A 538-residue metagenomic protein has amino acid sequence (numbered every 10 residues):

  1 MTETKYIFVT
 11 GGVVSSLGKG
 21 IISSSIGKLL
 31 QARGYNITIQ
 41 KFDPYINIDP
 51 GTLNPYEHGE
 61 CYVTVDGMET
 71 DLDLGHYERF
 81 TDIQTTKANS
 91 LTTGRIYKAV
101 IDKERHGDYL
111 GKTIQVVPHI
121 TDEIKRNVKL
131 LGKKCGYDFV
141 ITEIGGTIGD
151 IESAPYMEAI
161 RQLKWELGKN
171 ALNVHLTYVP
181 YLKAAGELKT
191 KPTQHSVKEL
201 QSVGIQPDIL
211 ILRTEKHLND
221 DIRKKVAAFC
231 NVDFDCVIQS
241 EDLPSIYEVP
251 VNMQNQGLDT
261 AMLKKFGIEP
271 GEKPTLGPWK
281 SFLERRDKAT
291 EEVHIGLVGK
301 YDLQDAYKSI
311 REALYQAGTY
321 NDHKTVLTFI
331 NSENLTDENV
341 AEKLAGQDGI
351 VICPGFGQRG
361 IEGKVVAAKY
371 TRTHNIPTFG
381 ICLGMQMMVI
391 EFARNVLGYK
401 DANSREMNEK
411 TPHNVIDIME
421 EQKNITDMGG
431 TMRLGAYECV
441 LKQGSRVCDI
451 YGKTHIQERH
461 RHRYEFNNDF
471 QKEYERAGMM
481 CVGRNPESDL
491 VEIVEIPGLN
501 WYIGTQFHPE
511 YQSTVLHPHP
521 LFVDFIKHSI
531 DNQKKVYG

Functional and structural regions predicted by a protein language model:
M1-H323, E333-G349, F356-G357, G363-Y370 (+3 more regions): Flexible phosphate-sensing "switch/lid" loops adjacent to ATP/NTP-binding sites across phosphate-transfer
G11, K41, T214, E241 (+12 more regions): Active-site proximal loops enriched in glycine and acidic residues that flank catalytic Cys/His/Asp and coordinate
L17-G20, S24-K28, A32, K343-E438 (+2 more regions): Cysteine-nucleophile active-site neighborhood
T52-P55, K225, A393-V396, P497-L499: Short low-complexity, flexible loop/linker segments enriched in glycine and/or proline with clustered acidic
E57-V65, L243-Y247, I352, T373-F379 (+3 more regions): Short beta-alpha connecting loops at secondary-structure transitions that line or flank enzyme active sites
E272-K273, N321-V326, R484, K535-G538: Flexible, glycine/charged-enriched surface loops at secondary-structure junctions
R285-A289, V340-E342, M407, M428-T431 (+2 more regions): Replace "in large, NTP-powered and nucleic-acid-processing enzymes" with "in large, NTP-powered factors and other
L434-E438, K442-G538: C-terminal and late-domain segments of enzyme folds
